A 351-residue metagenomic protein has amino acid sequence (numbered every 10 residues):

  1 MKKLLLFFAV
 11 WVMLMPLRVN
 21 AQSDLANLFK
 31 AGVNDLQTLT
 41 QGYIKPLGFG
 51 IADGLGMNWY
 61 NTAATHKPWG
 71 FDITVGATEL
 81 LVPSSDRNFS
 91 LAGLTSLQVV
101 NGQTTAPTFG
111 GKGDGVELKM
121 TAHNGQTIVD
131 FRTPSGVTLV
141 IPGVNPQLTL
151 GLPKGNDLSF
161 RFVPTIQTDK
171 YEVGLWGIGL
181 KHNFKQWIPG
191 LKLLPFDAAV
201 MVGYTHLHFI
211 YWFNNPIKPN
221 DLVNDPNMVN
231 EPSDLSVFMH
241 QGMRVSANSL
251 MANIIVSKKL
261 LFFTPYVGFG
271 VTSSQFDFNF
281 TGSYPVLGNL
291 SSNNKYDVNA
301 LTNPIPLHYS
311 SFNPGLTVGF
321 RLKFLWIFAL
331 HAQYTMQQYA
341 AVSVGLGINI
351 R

Functional and structural regions predicted by a protein language model:
M1-D24: Bacterial Sec-dependent N-terminal signal peptides
N20-H123, L193: Outer-membrane beta-barrel biogenesis signature
L55, T62-A64, I73-V75, P146-L152 (+6 more regions): Residues on the lipid-exposed face of transmembrane beta-strands in outer-membrane beta-barrel proteins
N61-W69, S84, G155, K170 (+3 more regions): Short loop/turn motifs that connect adjacent beta-strands in outer-membrane beta-barrel proteins
A77-L81, F162-I166, F184, V202-H208 (+4 more regions): Transmembrane beta-strands of outer-membrane beta-barrel pores
D86-N88, A106, E117-T138, Q167-V173 (+3 more regions): Extracellular/periplasm-exposed beta-strand and loop segments of Gram-negative cell-envelope proteins, dominated by
L94-L97, G102-G110, Y266-R351: Outer membrane beta-barrel transmembrane domains
V137-G143, L152-L175, H308-P314, H331-G345: Solvent-exposed loop/turn segments connecting transmembrane beta-strands in outer-membrane beta-barrel proteins
